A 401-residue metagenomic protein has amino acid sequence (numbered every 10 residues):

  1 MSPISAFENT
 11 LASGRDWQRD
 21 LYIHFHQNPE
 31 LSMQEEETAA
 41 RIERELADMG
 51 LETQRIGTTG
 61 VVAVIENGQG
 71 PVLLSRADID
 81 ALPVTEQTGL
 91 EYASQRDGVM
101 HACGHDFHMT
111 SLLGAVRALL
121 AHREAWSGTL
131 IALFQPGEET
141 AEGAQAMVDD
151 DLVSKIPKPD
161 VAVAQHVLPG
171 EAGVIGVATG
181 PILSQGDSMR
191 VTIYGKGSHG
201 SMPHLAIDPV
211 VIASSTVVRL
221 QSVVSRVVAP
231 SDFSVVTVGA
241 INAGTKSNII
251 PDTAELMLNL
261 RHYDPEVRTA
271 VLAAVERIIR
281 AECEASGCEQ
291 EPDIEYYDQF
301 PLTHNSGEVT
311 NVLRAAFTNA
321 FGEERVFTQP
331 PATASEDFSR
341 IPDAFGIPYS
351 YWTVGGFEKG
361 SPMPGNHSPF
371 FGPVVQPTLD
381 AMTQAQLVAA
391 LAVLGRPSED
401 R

Functional and structural regions predicted by a protein language model:
S2-H101, D106, T110-S127: Acidic/His- and Gly-rich active-site-bordering loop/insert found across diverse amide/peptide-bond hydrolases
P3, G14-L21, Q34-E45, P71 (+17 more regions): General structural feature for long, well-ordered alpha-helical segments within catalytic domains of soluble enzymes
F25, L46, A63, S75 (+9 more regions): Divalent metal-coordination and catalytic microenvironments
I65, I193-G195, L260: Hydrophobic beta-strand positions in extracellular immunoglobulin-like domains
P71-L74, T129-I131, P159-V163, E324-R325 (+1 more regions): Structural motif
L74-R76, M189-V191, S350-G355: Non-cysteine beta-strand/loop elements that form the S-adenosyl-L-methionine
L82-V84, G89-M100, D106-F107, L113 (+2 more regions): Histidine/acidic-residue-rich, glycine-tolerant segments that coordinate divalent metal ions
S214-R401: Metal-dependent amide/peptide-bond hydrolase catalytic core, centered on the "pita-bread" metallohydrolase fold
